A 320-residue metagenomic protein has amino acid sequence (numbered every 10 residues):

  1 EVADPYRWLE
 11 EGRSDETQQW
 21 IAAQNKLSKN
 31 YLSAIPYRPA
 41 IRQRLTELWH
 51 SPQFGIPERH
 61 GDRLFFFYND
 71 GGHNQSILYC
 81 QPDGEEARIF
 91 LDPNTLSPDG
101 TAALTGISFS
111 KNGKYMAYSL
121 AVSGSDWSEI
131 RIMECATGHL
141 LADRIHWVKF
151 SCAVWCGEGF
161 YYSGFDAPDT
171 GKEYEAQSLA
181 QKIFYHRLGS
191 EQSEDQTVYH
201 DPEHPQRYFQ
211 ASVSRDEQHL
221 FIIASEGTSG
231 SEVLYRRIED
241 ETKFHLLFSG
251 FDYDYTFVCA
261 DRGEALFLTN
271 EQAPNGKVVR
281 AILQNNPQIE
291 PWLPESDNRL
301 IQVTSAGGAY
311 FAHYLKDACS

Functional and structural regions predicted by a protein language model:
V2-W8, G12-P36, A40-I89, T95-S320: Peripheral, non-catalytic segments that deliver or gate enzyme domains
